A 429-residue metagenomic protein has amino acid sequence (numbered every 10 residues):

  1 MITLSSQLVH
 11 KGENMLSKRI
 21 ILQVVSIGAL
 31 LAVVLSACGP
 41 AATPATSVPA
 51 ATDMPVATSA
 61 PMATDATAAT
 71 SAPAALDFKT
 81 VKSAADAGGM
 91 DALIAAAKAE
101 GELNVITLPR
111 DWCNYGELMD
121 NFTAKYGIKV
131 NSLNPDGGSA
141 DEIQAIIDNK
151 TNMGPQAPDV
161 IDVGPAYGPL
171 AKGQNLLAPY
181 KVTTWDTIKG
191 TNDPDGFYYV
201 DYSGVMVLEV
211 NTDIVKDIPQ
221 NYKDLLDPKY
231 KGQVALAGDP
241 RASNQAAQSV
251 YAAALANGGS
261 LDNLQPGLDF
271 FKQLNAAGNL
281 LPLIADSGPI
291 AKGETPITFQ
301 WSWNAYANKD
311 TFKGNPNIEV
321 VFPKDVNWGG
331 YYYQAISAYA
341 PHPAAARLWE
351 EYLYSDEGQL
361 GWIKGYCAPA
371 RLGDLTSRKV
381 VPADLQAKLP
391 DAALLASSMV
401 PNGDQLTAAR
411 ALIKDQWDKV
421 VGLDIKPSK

Functional and structural regions predicted by a protein language model:
A32-A37: C-terminal motif of bacterial Sec signal peptides marking the signal peptidase cleavage site
G39-A42: Bacterial signal peptide processing site
P61, P73, A87-K98, L103 (+1 more regions): Short, polar/charged alpha-helical segment
A66-V81, G288, A393-K429: Conserved C-terminal helix/tail region of periplasmic/extracytoplasmic solute-binding proteins
N104-D120, N131-I147, G154-E294: Extracytoplasmic ligand-binding site segments that recognize negatively charged/polar headgroups
G168-L170, I297-P316: A ligand-binding cleft/hinge motif common to bilobed small-molecule-binding domains
G190, S203-V207, L268-Q273, N279 (+2 more regions): Periplasmic-binding protein-like
W328, Y332, I336-S398: Mature extracytoplasmic/periplasmic domains
